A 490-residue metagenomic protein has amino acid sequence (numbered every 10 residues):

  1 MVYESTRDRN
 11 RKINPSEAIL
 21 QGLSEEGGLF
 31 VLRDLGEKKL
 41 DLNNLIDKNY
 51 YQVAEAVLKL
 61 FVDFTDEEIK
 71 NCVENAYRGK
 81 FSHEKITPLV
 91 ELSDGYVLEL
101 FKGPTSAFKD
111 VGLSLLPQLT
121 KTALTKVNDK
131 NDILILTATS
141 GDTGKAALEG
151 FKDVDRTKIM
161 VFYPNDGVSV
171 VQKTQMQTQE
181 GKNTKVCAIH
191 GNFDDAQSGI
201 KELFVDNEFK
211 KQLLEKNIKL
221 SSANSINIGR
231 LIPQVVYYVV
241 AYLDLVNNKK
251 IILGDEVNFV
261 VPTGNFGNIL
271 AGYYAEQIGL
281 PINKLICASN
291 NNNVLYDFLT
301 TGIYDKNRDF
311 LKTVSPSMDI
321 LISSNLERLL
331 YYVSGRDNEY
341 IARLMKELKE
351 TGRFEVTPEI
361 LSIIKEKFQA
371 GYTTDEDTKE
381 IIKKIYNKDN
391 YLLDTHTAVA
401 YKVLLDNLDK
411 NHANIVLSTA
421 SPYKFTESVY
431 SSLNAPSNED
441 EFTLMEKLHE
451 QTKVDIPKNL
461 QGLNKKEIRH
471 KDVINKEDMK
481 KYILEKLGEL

Functional and structural regions predicted by a protein language model:
M1-L490: PLP-dependent amino-acid enzyme catalytic core
